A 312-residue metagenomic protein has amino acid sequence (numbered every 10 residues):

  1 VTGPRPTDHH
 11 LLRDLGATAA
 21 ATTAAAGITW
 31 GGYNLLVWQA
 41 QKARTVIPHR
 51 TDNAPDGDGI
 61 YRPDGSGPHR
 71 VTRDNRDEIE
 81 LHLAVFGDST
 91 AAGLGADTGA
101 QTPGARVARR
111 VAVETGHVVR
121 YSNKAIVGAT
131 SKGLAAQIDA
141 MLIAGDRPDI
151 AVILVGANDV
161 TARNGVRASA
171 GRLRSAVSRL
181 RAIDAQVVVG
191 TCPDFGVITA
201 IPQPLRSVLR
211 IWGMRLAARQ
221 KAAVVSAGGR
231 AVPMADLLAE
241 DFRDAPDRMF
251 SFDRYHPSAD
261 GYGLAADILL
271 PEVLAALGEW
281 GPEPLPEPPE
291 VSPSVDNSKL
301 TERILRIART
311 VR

Functional and structural regions predicted by a protein language model:
V1-H82, G278-R312: N-terminal secretory targeting modules
H82-A84, A92-G171: Conserved SGNH/GDSL esterase-like catalytic core that processes O-acyl groups on lipids and polysaccharides
A112-H117, R181, A227-G228: Short helix-capping segments at alpha-helix termini
N123-A125, T191, P233-D236: Residue-level recognition of beta-strand->loop/alpha-helix junctions
L154, G190-T191: Alpha/beta-hydrolase-fold catalytic nucleophile elbow
A168-G171, S175-R179, R215-A222: Alpha-helical scaffolding segments of alpha/beta enzyme cores, especially the outer helices of TIM-barrel or partial
I183-A185: A short helix->loop->beta-strand "cap" motif at the edges of active sites that frequently abuts
G196-R312: Catalytic His-Asp segment of secreted/periplasmic serine-dependent ester chemistry enzymes
